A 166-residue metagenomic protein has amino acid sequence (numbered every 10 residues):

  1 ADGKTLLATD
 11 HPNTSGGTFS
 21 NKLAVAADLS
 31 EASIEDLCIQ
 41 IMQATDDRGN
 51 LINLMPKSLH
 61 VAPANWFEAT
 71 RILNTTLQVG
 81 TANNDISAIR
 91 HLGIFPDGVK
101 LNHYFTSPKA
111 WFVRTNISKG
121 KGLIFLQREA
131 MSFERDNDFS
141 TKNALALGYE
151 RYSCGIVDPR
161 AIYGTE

Functional and structural regions predicted by a protein language model:
A1-T9: Short, glycine/acidic-rich hinge or "gate" loops at secondary-structure transitions that mediate conformational
G16-Q43, N53-S58, A64-E166: Sequence/fold signature of self-assembling virion shell proteins
D46: Catalytic micro-motifs at enzyme active sites that drive phosphoryl/nucleotidyl and oxygen chemistry
G49: Helix-loop elements that line ligand-binding/catalytic pockets
